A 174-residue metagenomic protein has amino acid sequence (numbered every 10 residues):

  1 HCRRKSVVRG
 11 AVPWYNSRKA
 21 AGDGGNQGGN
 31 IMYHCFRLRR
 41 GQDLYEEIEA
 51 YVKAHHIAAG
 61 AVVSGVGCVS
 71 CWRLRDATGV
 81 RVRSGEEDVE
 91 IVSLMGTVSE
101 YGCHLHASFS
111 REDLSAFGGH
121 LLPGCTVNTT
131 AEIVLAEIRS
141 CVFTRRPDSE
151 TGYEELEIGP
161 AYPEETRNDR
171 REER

Functional and structural regions predicted by a protein language model:
H1-R4, A11-I31, E172: Short, Lys/Arg-enriched N-terminal segments with co-localized hydrophobic residues within the first ~10-30 amino acids
V7, A20-A21, I158, R167: Short linear sequence elements within intrinsically disordered, low-complexity coil regions
I31-R170, R174: N-terminal intrinsically disordered, cationic/polar leader segments that include organellar targeting peptides
